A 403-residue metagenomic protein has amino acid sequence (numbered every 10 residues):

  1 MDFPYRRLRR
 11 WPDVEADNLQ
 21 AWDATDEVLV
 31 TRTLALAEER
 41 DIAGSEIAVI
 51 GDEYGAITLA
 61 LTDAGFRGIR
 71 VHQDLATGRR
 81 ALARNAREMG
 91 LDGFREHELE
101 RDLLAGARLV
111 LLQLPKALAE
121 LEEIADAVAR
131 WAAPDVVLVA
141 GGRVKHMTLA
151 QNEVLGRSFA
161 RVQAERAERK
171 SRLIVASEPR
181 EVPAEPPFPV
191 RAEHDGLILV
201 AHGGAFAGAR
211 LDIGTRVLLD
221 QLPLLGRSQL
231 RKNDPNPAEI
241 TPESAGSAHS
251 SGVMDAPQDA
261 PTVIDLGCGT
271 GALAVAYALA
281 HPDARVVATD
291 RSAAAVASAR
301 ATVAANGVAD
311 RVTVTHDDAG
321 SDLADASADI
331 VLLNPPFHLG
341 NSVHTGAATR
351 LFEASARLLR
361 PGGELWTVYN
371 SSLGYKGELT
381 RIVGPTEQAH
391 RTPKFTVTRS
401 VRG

Functional and structural regions predicted by a protein language model:
M1-E38, G203-R210: Class I SAM-dependent methyltransferase Rossmann-like catalytic core, especially the SAM/SAH-binding loop
W22-G93, I213-E243, H249, D255-L333: Conserved SAM/SAH cofactor-binding pocket of Class I
L91-F94, A119-L121: Short, flexible active-site-proximal loops enriched in glycine and acidic residues
R95-R101: Short acidic-hydrophobic, aromatic-tinged amphipathic segments that line or gate anion-handling sites
E100, L114-P183, P189, V200-L225 (+2 more regions): S-adenosylmethionine
A105-G106, S327: Alpha-helix C-terminal capping/helix-to-coil transition sites in glycosyltransferase folds
H194-I198: Beta-strand-turn-beta hairpins that frame and shape the catalytic cleft of phosphate-ester-processing enzymes
